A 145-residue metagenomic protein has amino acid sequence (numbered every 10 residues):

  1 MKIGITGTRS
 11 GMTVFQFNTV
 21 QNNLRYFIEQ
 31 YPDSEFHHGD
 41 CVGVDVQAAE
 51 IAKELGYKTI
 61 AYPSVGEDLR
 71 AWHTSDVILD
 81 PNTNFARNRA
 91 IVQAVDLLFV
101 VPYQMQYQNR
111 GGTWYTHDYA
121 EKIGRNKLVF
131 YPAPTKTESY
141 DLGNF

Functional and structural regions predicted by a protein language model:
K2, G7-G143: Acidic/glycine-enriched connector segments
